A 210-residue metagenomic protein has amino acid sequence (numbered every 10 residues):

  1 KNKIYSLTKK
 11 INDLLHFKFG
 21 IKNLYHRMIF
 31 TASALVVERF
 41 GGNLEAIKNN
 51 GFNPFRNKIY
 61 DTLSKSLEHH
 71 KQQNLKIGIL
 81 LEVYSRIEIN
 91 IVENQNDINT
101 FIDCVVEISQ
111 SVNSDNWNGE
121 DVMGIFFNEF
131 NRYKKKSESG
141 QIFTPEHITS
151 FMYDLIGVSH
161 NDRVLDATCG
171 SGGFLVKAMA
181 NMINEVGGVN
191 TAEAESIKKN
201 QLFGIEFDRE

Functional and structural regions predicted by a protein language model:
K1-I47: Accessory nucleic-acid engagement/destabilization modules that flank
F17-H26, N116, E138, I142 (+1 more regions): Short, charged/polar micro-motifs that form catalytic or ligand-binding hotspots
N23, I47-N50, E120-M123, E138-P145: Short coil/turn segments at secondary-structure boundaries
Y25-S33, E120, G124, E146 (+1 more regions): Non-catalytic, well-ordered alpha-helical scaffold segments
V36, G42-R132: Long recognition/docking surfaces used for binding and targeting
K135: Adenine-nucleotide phosphate-binding core of ATP-dependent small-molecule kinases
E138, T144-E210: Conserved S-adenosyl-L-methionine
